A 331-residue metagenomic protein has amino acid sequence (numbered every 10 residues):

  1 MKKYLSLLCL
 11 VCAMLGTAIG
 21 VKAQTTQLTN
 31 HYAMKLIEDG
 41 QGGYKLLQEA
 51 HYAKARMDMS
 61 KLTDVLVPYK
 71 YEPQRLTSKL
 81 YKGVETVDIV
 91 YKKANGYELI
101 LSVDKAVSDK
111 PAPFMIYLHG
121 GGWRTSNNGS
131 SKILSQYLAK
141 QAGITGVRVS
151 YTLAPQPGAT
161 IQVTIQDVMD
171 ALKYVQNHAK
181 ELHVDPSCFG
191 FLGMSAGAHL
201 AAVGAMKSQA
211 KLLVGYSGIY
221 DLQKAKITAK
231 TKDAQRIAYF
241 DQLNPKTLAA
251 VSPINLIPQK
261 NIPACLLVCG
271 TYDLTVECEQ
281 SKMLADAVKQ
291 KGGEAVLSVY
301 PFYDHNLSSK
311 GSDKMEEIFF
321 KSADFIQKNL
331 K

Functional and structural regions predicted by a protein language model:
K54-D109: N-terminal cap/lid segment of alpha/beta-hydrolase-fold proteins
S78, I219, Q223-L256: Mobile cap/lid helix-loop segments that gate and shape the active-site cleft of serine hydrolases
P111-G121: Short beta-strand element of the alpha/beta-hydrolase
N127-S135, T145-P186, K310-E317: Catalytic nucleophile-loop/oxyanion-hole region of alpha/beta-hydrolase and closely related hydrolase-like folds
D170-A229: Primarily recognizes the serine-hydrolase "nucleophile elbow" in alpha/beta-hydrolase and SGNH/GDSL folds
K260, L266-C269, D273: Short beta-strand/loop motif that positions the catalytic acidic residue of the alpha/beta-hydrolase fold
L274-Q280: Conserved alpha/beta-hydrolase "acid-adjacent" motif
K282-A285, K289-K331: C-terminal catalytic histidine-bearing segment of alpha/beta-hydrolase fold enzymes
